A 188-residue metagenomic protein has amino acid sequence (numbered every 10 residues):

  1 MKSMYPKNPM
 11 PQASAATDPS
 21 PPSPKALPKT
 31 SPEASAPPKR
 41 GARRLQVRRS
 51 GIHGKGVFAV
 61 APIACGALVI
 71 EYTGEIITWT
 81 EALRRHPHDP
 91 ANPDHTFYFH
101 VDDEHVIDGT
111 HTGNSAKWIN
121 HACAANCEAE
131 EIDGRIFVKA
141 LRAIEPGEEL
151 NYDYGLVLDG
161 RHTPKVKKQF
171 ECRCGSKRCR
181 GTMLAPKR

Functional and structural regions predicted by a protein language model:
K2-N8, D18, K25, T30 (+1 more regions): C-terminal SET catalytic tail plus cysteine-rich post-SET Zn-binding segment of SAM-dependent SET-domain
S23-E33, P38-E130: Catalytic cores of histone-lysine modification enzymes
